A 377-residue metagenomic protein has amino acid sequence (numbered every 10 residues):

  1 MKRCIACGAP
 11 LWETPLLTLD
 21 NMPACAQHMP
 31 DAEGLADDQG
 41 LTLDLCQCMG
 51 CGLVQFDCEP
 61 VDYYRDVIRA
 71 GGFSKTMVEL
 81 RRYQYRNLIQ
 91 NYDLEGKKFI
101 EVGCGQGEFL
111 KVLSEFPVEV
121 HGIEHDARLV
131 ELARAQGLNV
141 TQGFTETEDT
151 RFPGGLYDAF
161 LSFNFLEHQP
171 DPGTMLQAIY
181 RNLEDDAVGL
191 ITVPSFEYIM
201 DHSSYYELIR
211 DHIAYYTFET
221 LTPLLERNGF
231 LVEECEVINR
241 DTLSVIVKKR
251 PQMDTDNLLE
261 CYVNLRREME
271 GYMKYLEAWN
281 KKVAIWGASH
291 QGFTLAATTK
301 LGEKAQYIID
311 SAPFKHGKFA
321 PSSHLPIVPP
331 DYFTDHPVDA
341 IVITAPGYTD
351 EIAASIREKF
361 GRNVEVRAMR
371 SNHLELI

Functional and structural regions predicted by a protein language model:
M1-T76: N-terminal juxtadomain amphipathic helix that follows a signal peptide/anchor or precedes a small N-terminal auxiliary
N21, Q27, I191-A214, F218-T220: Short, glycine-/aromatic-enriched active-site segment of Class I SAM-dependent methyltransferases
L88, L243-I377: Hydrophobic, well-ordered beta-alpha structural blocks that scaffold small-molecule cofactor pockets
G96-G105, V283: Conserved class I S-adenosyl-L-methionine
G137-E148, I327: Conserved SAM-binding strand-loop segment of SAM-dependent methyltransferases
L161: A conserved beta-strand element that flanks and buttresses the S-adenosyl-L-methionine
G173-V188: A short glycine-rich, Lys/Arg-flanked "PGG" loop and its adjoining helix->strand segment in the class I
D186-P194, R367-A368: Conserved beta-strand signature within the Rossmann-like core of class I S-adenosyl-L-methionine
